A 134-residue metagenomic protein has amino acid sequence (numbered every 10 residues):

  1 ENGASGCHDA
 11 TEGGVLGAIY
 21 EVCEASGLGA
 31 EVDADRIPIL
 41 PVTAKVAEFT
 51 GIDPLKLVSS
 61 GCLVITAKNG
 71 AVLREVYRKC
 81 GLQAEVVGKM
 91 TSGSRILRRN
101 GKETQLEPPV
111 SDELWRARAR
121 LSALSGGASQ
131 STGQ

Functional and structural regions predicted by a protein language model:
E1-S59: Active-site-proximal betaalpha loop/short-helix elements that scaffold phosphoryl/nucleotidyl transfer chemistry
A10-T11, G29-P38, L55-V58, R74-G101: Beta-strand->loop->alpha-helix junctions that form or flank phosphate-binding loops in nucleotide-handling enzymes
V15-L16, L63, M90: Gly/Ser/Thr-rich beta-alpha loop segments that engage phosphate groups in nucleotides
I19, V72-L73: Generic structural signal for hydrophobic residues
S60-T66: A short beta-alpha structural unit
T66-V72: Helix N-cap motif at beta-to-alpha junctions
C80-Q134: Acidic, Ser/Thr/Pro-rich beta/coil linker or hinge segments at domain junctions
